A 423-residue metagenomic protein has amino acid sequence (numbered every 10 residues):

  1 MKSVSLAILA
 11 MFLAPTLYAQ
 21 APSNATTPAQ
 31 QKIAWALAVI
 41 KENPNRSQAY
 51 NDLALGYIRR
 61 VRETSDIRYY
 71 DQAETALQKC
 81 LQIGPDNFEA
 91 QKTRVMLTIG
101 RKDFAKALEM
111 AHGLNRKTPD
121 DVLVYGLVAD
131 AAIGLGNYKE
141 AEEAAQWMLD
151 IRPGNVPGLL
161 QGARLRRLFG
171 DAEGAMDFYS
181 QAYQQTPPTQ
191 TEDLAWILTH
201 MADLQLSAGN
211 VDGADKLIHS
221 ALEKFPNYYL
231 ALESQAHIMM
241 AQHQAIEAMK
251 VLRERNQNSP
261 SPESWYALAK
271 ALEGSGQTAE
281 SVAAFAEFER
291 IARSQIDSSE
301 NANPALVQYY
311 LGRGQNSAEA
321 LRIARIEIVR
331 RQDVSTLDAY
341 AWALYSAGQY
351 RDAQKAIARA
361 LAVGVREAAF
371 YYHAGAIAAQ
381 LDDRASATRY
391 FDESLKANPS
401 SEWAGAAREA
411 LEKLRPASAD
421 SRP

Functional and structural regions predicted by a protein language model:
L13, L17-E89, E109, P399-S401 (+2 more regions): N-terminal leader/linker segments that initiate helical-solenoid repeat arrays
A38-E42, T75-Q82, G113-R116, W147-D150 (+7 more regions): Conserved structural position within tetratricopeptide repeats
P44, P85, P119, P153 (+8 more regions): Short coil turns that delineate tetratricopeptide repeat
Q48, L55, E89, L123 (+8 more regions): Start-of-helix register in tetratricopeptide repeats
D52, T93, L127, Q161 (+6 more regions): Canonical tetratricopeptide repeat
Y57, T64, T98, A132 (+8 more regions): Residue at a conserved register position within TPR or TPR-like alpha-solenoid repeats
R60, T64-I67, R101, L135 (+8 more regions): Structural motif corresponding to the intra-repeat A-B loop/turn of tetratricopeptide repeats
